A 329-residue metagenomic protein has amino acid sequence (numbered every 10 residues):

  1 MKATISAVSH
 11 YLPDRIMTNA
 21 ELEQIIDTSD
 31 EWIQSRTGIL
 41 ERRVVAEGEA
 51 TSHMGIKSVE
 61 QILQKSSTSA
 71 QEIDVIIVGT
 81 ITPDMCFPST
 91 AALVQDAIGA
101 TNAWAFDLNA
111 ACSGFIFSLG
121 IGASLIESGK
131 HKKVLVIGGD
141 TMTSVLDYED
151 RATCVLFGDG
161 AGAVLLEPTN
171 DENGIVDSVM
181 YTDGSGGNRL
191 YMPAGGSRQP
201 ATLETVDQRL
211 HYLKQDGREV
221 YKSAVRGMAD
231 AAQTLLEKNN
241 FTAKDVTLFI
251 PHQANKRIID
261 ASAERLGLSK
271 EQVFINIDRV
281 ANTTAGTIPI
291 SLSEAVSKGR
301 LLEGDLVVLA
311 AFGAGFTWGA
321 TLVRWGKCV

Functional and structural regions predicted by a protein language model:
M1-E47, D150-K222, R226, D230 (+1 more regions): Condensing-enzyme catalytic core mediating Claisen C-C bond formation in acyl metabolism
I5-A7, E47-F106, I116, K238-I259: Conserved beta-ketoacyl condensing-enzyme motif
I5-A7, I33, I62, I76 (+8 more regions): Buried hydrophobic positions in well-ordered alpha/beta secondary-structure cores of metabolic enzymes
H10-Y11, G79-M85, A110-S113, G138-T143 (+3 more regions): Acidic, glycine-rich active-site loops and adjacent beta-strand->loop/helix elements that engage anionic groups
E31, S69-V75, N102-W104, K132-V134 (+3 more regions): Short acidic capping loops at alpha-helix termini that bridge into adjacent secondary structure
Q34-H53, I81-V134, A263-L292: Conserved catalytic cysteine-centered active-site region of acyl-thioester-dependent Claisen-condensing enzymes
E127-A161: Flexible, glycine-rich active-site loops centered on histidine and acidic residues that chelate a metal or position
I290-A310, F316-V329: Catalytic phosphate/nucleotide-handling subdomain of diverse soluble enzymes
